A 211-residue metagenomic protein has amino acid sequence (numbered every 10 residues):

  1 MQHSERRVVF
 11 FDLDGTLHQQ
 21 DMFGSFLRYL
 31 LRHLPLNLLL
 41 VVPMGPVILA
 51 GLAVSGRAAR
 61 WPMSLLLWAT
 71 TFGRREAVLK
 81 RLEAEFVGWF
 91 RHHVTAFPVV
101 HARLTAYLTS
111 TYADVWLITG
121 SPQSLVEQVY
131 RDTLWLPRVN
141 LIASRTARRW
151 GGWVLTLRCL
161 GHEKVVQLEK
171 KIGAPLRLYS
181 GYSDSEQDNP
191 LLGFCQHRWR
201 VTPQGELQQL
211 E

Functional and structural regions predicted by a protein language model:
M1-R57: Active-site neighborhood of HAD-like aspartate-dependent phosphohydrolases
Q2-R6, A77-A84, G88-E211: C-terminal cap/substrate-recognition subdomain and adjoining C-terminal extension of metal-dependent phosphatase-like
F11-L13, F26, T71, P137-R138 (+1 more regions): Broad hydrophobic/π-residue packing in well-ordered secondary structure
Q20-F23, R60, S64, R75-E76: Alpha-helix initiation and N-capping motif
S25-F26, S64-L66, E85: A general alpha-helix detector
H33, A69-G73, W89: Generic N-terminal helix/loop capping motif
A50-A53, P62-G73: Helix-loop "lid/cap" segments that line or gate small-molecule binding pockets
G56-M63, P137, L141: N-terminal short leaders/motifs
